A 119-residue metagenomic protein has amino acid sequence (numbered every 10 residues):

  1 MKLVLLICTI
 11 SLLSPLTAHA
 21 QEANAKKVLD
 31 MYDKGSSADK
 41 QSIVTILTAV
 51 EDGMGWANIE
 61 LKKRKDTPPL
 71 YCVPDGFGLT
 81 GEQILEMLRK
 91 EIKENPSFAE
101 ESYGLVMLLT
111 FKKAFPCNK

Functional and structural regions predicted by a protein language model:
M1-L5: Positively charged n-region of N-terminal signal peptides that target proteins for export
L6-P15: Bacterial N-terminal signal peptides
P15-Q21: Bacterial Sec-dependent signal peptides at the C-terminal "C-region" and cleavage site
Q21-R89, T110: Short N-proximal segments of mature Sec-exported proteins
G81-K119: Surface-exposed, polar helix/loop patches in the mature regions of secreted/periplasmic/lumenal proteins that form
